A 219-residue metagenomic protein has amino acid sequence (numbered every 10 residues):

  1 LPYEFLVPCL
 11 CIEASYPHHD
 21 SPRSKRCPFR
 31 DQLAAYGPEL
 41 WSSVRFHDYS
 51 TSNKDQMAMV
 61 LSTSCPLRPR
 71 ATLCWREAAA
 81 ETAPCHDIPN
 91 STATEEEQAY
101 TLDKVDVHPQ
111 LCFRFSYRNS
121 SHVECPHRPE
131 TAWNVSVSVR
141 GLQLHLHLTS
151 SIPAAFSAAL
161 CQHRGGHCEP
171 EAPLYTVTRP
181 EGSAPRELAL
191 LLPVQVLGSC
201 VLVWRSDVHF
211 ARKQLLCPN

Functional and structural regions predicted by a protein language model:
L1-N219: Extracellular fibronectin type III
